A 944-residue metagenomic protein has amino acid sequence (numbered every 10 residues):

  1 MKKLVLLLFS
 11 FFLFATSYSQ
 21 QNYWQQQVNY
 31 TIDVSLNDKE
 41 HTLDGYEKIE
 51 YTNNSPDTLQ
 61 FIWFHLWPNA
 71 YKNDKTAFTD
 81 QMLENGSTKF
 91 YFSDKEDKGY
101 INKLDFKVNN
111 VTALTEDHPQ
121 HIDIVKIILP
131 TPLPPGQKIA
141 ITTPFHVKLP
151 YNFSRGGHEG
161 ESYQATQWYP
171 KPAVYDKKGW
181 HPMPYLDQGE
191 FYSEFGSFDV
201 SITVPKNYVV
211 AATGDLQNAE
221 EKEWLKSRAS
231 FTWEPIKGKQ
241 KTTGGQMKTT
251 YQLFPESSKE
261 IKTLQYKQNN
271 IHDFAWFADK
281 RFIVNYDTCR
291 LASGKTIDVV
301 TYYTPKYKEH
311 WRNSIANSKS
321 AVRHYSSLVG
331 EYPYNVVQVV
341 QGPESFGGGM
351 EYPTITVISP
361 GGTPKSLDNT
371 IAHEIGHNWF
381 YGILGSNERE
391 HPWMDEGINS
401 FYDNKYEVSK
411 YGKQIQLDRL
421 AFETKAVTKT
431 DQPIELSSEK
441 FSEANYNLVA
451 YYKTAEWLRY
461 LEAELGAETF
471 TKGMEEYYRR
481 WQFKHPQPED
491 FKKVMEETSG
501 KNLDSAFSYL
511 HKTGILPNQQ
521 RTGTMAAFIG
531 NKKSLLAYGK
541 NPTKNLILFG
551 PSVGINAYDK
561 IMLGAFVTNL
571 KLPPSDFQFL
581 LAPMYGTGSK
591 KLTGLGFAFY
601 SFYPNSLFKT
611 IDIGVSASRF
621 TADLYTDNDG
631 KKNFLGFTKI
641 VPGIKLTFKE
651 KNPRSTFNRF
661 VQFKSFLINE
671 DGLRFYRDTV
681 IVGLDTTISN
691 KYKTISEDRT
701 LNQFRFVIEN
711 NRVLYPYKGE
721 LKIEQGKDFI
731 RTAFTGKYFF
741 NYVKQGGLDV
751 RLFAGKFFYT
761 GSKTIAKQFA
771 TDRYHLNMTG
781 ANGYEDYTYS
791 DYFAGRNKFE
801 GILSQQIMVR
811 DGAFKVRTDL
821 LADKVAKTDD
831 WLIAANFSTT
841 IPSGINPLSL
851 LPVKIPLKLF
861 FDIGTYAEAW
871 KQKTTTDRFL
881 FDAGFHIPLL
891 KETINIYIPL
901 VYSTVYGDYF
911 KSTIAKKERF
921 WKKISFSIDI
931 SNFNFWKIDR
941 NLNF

Functional and structural regions predicted by a protein language model:
Q27-V28, I49, L66, Y266 (+1 more regions): Hydrophobic alpha-helical and helix-loop surface patches within well-folded domains that function as non-catalytic
T52, T58, S87-E161, K248-K259: A surface-exposed beta-strand-loop module
D74-T88, H146-F198, D215-E221, C289: Glycine/proline-rich low-complexity spacer/linker segments in large multi-domain proteins
V147, V553-D559, G564, N569-K571 (+15 more regions): Transmembrane beta-strands of outer-membrane beta-barrel pores
Y175-D176, W180, G189-A372, F401: Hydrophobic helix-coil surface modules that form long, contiguous segments used for peptide/substrate interaction
S505-K512, L516-K609, R674-Y715, D819-W831 (+2 more regions): Outer-membrane beta-barrel initiation region
G539-L546, P573-F577, Y603-I611, K649-F660 (+5 more regions): Short loop/turn motifs that connect adjacent beta-strands in outer-membrane beta-barrel proteins
P551-V553, T593-G594, T610-G630, V641-K645 (+3 more regions): C-terminal outer-membrane beta-barrel translocator/porin domains of Gram-negative envelope proteins and their
